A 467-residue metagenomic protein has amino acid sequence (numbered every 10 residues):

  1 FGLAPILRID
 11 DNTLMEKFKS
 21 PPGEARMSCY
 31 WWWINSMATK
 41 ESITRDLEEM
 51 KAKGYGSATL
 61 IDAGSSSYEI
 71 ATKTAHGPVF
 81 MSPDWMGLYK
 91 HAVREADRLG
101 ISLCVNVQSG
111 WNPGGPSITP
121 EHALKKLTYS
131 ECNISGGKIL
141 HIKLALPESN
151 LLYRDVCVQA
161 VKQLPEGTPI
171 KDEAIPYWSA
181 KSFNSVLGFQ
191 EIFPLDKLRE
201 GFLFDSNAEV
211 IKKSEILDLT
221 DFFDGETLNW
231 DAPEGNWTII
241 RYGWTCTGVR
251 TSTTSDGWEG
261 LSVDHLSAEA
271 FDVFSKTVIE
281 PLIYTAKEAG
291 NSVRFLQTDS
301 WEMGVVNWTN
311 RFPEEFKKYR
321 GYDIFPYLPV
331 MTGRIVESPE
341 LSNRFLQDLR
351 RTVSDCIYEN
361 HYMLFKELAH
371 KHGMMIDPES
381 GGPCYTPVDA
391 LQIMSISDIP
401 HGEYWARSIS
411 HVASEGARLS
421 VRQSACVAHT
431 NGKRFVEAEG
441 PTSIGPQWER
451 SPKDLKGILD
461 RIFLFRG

Functional and structural regions predicted by a protein language model:
L3-P5: Boundary of Sec targeting at the N-terminus
L7-P21, R26-S28, N35-S57, V79-Q347 (+1 more regions): Mature extracytoplasmic enzyme cores
W32-E41, I444-R450: Active-site mouth loops of central-metabolism enzymes
S42-S65, L88-E95, N291, L368 (+4 more regions): Catalytic domains of carbohydrate-active enzymes, especially glycoside hydrolases
R45, H91, L266-T277, N291 (+13 more regions): Generic recognition of stable, solvent-exposed alpha-helical segments in well-folded globular domains
L60-D97, S102, N106, I134-P147 (+2 more regions): Aromatic/His-enriched, Gly/Pro-containing loop or helix-boundary segments that lie immediately adjacent to catalytic
I70-T72, G115-P120, N307-R311, V388-A390 (+1 more regions): Short acidic, glycine/serine/threonine-rich loops at helix termini
G114-G115, Q297, H372-G467: Hydrophobic targeting/anchoring helices
